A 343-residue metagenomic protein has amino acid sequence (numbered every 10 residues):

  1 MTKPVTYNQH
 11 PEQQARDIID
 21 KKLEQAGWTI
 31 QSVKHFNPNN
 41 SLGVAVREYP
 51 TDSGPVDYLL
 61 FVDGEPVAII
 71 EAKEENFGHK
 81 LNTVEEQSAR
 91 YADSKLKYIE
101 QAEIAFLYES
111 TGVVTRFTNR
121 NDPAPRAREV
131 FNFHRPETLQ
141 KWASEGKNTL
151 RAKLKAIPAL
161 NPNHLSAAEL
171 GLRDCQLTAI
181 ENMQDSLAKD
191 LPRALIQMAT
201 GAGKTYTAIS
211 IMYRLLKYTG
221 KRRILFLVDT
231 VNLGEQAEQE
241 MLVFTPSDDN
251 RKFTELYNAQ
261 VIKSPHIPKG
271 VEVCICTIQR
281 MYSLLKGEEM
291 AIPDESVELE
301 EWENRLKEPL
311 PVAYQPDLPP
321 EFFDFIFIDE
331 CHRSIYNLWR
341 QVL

Functional and structural regions predicted by a protein language model:
M1-R223, V228-D248, K269-V273, Q279 (+3 more regions): ATP-dependent helicase/translocase motor core
T29-K34, D249-A259, H332: Short, well-structured beta-strand/strand-turn elements
G220, E330-S334: Hydrophobic transmembrane alpha-helical segments of multi-pass transport and channel proteins
V231, F253-S264, I278-S283: Conserved helicase motor
T277, D329-E330: Walker B catalytic acidic pair
I335-L343: Post-DEXD/H (motif II) to motif III coupling segment of the RecA-like Helicase ATP-binding lobe
